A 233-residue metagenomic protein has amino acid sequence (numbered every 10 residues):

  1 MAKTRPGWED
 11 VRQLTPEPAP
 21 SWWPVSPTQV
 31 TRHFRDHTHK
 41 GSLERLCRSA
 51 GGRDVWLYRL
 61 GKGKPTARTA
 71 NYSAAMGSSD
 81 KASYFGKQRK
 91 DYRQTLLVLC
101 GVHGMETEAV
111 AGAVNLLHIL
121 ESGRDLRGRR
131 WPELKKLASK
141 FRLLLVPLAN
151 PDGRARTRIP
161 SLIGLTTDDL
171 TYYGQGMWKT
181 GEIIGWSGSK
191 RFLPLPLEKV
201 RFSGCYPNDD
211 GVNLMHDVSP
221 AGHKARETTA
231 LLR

Functional and structural regions predicted by a protein language model:
M1-S73: Short glycine- and acidic-rich boundary segments immediately preceding or forming the N-terminal edge of structured
E17-W22, L99-H103, M215-A221: Second-shell loop/turn segments in exported
W23-S26, S49-W56, E106-A113, H223-E227: Phosphate/oxyanion-binding active-site loops and adjacent basic polyanion-contact surfaces
E44, F85, W131-L134: Catalytic micro-motifs at enzyme active sites that drive phosphoryl/nucleotidyl and oxygen chemistry
L46, L60, C100-V102, V146-N150 (+1 more regions): Active-site-proximal beta-strand/loop segments in catalytic clefts of secreted hydrolases
R53, G63-A70, D80, F85-Q94: Proline/glycine-enriched tight loop/beta-turn segments at coil->beta junctions that connect or precede beta-strands
F85-G112, L148: Short HxH-centered metal-ligating active-site micro-motif
T107-R233: Active-site/substrate-binding loop(s) of hydrolase catalytic cores
